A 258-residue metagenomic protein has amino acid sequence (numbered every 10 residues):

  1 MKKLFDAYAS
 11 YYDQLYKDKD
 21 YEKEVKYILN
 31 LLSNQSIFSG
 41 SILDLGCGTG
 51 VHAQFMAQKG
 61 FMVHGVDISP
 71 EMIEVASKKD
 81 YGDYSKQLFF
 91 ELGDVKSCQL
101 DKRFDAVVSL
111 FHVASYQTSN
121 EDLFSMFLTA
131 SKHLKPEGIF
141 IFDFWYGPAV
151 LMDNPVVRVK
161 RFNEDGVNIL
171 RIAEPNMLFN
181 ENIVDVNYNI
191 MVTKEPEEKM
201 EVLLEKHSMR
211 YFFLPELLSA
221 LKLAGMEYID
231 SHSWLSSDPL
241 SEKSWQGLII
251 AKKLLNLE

Functional and structural regions predicted by a protein language model:
M1-F38: Conserved class I S-adenosyl-L-methionine
S39-G46: Conserved class I S-adenosyl-L-methionine
G50-S97: Class I SAM-dependent methyltransferase SAM/SAH-binding core
K96-A106: A short acidic, Gly/Pro-enriched loop at the edge of an enzyme's catalytic core that lines a small-molecule cofactor
D105-E121: A short SAM/SAH-binding and catalytic strip from SAM-dependent methyltransferases
F124-P136: A short glycine-rich, Lys/Arg-flanked "PGG" loop and its adjoining helix->strand segment in the class I
I141-P215: SAM-dependent methyltransferase
S208-E258: C-terminal lobe and adjacent flexible extensions of AdoMet/dcAdoMet transferase-like proteins
